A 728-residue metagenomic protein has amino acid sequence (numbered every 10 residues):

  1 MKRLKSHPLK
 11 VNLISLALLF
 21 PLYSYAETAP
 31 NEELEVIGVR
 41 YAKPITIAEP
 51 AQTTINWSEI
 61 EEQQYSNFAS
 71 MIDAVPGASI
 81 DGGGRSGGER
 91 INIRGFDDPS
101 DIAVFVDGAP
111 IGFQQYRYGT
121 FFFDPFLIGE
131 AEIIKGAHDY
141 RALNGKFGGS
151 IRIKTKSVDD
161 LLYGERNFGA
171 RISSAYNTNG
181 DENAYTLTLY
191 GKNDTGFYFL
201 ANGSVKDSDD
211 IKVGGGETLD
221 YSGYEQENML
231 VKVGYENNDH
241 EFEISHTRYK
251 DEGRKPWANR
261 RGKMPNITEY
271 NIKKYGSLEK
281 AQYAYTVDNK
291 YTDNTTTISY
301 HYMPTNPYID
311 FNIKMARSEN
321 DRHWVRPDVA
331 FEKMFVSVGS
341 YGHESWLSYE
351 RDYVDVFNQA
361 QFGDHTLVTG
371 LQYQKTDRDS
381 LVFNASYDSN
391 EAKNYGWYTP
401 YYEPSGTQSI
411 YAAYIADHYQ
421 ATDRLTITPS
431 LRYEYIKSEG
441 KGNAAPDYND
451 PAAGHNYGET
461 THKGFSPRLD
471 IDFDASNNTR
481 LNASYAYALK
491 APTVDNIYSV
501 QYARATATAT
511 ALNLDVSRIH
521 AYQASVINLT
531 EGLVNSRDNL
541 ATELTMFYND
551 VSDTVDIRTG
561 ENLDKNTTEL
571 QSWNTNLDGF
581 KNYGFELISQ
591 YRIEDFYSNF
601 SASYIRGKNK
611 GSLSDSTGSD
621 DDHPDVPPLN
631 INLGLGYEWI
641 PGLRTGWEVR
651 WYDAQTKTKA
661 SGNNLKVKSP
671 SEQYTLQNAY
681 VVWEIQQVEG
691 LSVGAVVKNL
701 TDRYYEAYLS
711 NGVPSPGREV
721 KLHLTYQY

Functional and structural regions predicted by a protein language model:
A29-Y163, D181, T295, L489 (+2 more regions): Acidic, small-polar-rich N-terminal luminal/periplasmic segments of exported/outer-membrane proteins
F113, L127-E130, K135, Y140-M229 (+1 more regions): Outer-membrane beta-barrel translocator/receptor signature
S174, A201, D310-R326, D474 (+4 more regions): Membrane-embedded beta-barrel scaffold of Gram-negative outer-membrane proteins
S174-G180, V205-D209, N237-D239, R248-E252 (+15 more regions): Transmembrane beta-strands of outer-membrane beta-barrel pores
E236-Y249, N289-D447, D474, V534-M546 (+3 more regions): Face-selective signature of the C-terminal outer-membrane beta-barrel domain
K250, N259-P265, D379, Y435-P451 (+7 more regions): Surface-exposed extracellular loop regions of Gram-negative outer-membrane beta-barrel proteins, predominantly
Q420-D423, I427, Y435-I436, S536-S552 (+4 more regions): Gram-negative outer-membrane beta-barrel transporters
D470, Q523-I527, S715-Y728: Outer-membrane beta-barrel "beta-signal"
